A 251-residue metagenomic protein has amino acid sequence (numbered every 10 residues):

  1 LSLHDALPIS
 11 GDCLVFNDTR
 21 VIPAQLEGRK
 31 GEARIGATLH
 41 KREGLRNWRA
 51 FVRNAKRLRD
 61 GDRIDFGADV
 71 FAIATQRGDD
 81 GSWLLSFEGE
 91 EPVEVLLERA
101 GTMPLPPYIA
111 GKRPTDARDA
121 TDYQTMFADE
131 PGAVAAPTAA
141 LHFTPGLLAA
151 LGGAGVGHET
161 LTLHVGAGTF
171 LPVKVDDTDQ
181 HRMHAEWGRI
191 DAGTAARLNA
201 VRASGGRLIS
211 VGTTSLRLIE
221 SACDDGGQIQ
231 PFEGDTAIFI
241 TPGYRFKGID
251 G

Functional and structural regions predicted by a protein language model:
L1, A6-G251: Surface-exposed, charge/polar-rich loops and edge strands
